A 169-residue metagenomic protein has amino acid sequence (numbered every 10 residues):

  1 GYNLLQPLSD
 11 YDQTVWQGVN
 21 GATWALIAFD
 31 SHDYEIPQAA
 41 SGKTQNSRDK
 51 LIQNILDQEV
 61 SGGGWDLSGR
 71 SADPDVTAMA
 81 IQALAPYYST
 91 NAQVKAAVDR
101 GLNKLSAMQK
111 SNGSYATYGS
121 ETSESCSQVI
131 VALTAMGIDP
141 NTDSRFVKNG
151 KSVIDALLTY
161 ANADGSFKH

Functional and structural regions predicted by a protein language model:
G1, Q13-T44, R48, Q58-A97 (+2 more regions): An alpha-helical repeat/solenoid feature that recognizes helix-turn-helix modules
L5-L8, L51, I55, G101 (+2 more regions): Buried hydrophobic core positions in alpha-solenoid tandem helical repeats
L102-K104, A135-I138, V153: Hydrophobic transmembrane alpha-helix bundles
S152, A156, S166-H169: Terminal, non-catalytic domain-edge segments
